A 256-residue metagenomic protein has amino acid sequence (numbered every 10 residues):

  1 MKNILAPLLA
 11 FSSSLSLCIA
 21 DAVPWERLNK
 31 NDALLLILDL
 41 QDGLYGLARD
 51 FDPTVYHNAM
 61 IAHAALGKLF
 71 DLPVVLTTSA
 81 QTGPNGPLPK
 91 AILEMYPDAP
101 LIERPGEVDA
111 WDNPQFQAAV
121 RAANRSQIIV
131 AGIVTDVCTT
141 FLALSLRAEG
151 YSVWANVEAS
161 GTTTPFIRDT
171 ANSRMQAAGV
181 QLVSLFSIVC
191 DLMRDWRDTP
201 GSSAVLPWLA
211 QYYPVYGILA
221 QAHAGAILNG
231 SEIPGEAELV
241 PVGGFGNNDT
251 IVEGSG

Functional and structural regions predicted by a protein language model:
M1-A20: Fungal secretory targeting signals
C18-G106, A122, S152, D169-S173 (+2 more regions): Active-site acidic carboxylates
V23-P24, L88-K90, W111-A119, T139-L142: Short, charged beta->alpha transition segments
A80-N85, E107-A110, I133-T139, T163: Acidic, metal-coordinating catalytic cores used for nucleic-acid/nucleotide bond scission and strand-transfer chemistry
P100-W111, V157-A159: A short, structured active-site edge motif that brings together acidic residues
E107-D112, S187-R194: A short acidic, often aromatic-flanked loop/helix-cap motif at beta-alpha or helix-coil junctions that lines enzyme
A119-S126: Glycine-rich phosphate-binding loop signature in dinucleotide/nucleotide-binding domains
Q127-L185: A contiguous pocket-lining binding segment that forms or flanks enzyme active sites
